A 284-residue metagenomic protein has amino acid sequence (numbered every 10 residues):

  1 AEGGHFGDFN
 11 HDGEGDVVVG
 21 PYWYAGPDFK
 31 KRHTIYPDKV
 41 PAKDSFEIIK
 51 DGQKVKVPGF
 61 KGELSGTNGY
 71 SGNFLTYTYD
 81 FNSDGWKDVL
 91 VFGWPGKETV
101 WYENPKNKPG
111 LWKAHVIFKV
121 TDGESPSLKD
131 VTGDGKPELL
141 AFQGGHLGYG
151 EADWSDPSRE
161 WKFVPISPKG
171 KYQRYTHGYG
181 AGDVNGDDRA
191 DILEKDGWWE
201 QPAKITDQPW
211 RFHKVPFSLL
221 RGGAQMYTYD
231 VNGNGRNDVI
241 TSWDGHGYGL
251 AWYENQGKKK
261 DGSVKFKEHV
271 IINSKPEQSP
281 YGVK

Functional and structural regions predicted by a protein language model:
A1-K284: Beta-propeller-forming repeat regions
